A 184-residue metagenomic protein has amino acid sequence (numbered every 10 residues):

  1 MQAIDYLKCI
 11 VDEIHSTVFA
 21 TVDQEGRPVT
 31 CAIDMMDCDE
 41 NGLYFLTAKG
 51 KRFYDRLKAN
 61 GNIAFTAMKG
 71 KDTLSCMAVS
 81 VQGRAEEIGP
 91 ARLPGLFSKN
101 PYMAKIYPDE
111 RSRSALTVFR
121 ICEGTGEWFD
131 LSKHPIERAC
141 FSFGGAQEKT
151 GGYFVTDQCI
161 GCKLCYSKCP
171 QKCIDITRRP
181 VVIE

Functional and structural regions predicted by a protein language model:
M1-V18: Extreme N-terminal tail/first-helix region
H15-K49, D55-L57, I63-K69, C76-V81: Short beta-strand segments
V18, T30, V118-R120, G126-W128 (+1 more regions): Conserved hydrophobic/aromatic beta-strand scaffold that supports enzyme active sites
D55-F119, E123-T125: Short, structured beta-strand-loop surface elements
V118, K133-G151: Flexible glycine-rich active-site/ligand-binding loops centered on an Asp-His dyad
F154-V155, I183: Hydrophobic face of beta-strands forming the core of extended beta-sheets/solenoids, especially the left-handed
V155-C162: Short Cys/His-rich zinc-binding micro-motifs
L164-E184: Iron-sulfur cluster-binding cysteine motifs and their immediate structural context in ferredoxin-like electron-transfer
